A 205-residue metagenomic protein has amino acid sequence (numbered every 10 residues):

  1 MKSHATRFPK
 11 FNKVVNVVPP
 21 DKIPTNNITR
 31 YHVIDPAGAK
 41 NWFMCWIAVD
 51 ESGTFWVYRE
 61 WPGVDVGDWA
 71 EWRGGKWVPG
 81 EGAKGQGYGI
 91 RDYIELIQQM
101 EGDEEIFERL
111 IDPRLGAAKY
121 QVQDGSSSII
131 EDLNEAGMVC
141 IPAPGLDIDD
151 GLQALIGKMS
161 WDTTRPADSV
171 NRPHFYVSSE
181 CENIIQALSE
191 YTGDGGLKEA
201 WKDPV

Functional and structural regions predicted by a protein language model:
M1-P36: ATPase catalytic-site recognition across NTP-hydrolyzing enzymes
F8, N16-P20, A39, G116 (+2 more regions): A generic signature of intrinsically disordered, low-complexity regions enriched in glycine/proline and charged/polar
I28-T29, N41, R172-H174: Short, surface-exposed beta-edge/turn micro-motifs
D35-G38, P113: Short, flexible loop/turn elements at secondary-structure junctions
W42-I47: Short beta-strand scaffold segments in enzyme catalytic cores
V49-E51: Short loop/turn segments immediately following beta-strands, especially the blade-tip and inter-blade linker loops
G53-A200: Mg2+-dependent endonuclease catalytic cores in nucleic-acid-processing enzymes, primarily RNase H-like
W201-V205: Short, intrinsically disordered, charge-balanced linker/junction segments flanking boundaries in proteins
